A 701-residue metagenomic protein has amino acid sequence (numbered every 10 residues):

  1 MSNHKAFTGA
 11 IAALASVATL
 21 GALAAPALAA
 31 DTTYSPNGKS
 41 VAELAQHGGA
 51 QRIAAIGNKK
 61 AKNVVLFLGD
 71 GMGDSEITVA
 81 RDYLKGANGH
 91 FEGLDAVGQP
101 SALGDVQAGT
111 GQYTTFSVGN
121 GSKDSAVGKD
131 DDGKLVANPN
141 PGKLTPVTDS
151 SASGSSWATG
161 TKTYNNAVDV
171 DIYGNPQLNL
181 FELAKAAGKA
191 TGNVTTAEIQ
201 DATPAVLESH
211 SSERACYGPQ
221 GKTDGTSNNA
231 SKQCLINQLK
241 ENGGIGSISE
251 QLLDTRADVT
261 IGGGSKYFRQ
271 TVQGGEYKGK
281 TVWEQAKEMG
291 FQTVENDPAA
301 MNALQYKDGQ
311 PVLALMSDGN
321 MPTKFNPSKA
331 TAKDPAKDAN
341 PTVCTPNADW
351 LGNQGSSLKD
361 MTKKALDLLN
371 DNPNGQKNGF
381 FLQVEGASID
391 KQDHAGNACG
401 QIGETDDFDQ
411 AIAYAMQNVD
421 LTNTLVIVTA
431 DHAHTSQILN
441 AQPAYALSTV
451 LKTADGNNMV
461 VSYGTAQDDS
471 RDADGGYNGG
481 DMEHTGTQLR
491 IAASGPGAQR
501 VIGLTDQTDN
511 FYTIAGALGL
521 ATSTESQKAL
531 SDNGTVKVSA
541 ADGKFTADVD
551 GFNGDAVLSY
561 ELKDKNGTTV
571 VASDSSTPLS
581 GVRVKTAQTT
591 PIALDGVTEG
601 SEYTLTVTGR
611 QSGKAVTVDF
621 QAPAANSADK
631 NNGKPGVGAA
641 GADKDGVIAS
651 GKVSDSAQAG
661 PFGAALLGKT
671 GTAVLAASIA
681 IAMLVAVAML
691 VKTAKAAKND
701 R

Functional and structural regions predicted by a protein language model:
A18-A27: C-terminal segment of classical bacterial N-terminal signal peptides
T32-A45, I56-N63, G69-V147, S153 (+2 more regions): A post-motif C-terminal structural segment
A541-A547: Structural beta-strand segments of beta-rich domains
F552-N553, I592-S601: Surface-exposed, short loops/turns at beta-strand junctions within beta-sandwich domains
S580-I592: Aromatic sugar-binding surface patches on proteins that engage polysaccharides or sugar-phosphate polymers
E599-Q611: Short, aromatic- and glycine-rich surface loops/edge beta-strands on solvent-exposed regions
R610-G668: C-terminal low-complexity, Ser/Thr- and acidic/Pro-rich disordered "stalk" regions positioned immediately N-terminal
A676-R701: C-terminal membrane-anchoring or membrane-association module
